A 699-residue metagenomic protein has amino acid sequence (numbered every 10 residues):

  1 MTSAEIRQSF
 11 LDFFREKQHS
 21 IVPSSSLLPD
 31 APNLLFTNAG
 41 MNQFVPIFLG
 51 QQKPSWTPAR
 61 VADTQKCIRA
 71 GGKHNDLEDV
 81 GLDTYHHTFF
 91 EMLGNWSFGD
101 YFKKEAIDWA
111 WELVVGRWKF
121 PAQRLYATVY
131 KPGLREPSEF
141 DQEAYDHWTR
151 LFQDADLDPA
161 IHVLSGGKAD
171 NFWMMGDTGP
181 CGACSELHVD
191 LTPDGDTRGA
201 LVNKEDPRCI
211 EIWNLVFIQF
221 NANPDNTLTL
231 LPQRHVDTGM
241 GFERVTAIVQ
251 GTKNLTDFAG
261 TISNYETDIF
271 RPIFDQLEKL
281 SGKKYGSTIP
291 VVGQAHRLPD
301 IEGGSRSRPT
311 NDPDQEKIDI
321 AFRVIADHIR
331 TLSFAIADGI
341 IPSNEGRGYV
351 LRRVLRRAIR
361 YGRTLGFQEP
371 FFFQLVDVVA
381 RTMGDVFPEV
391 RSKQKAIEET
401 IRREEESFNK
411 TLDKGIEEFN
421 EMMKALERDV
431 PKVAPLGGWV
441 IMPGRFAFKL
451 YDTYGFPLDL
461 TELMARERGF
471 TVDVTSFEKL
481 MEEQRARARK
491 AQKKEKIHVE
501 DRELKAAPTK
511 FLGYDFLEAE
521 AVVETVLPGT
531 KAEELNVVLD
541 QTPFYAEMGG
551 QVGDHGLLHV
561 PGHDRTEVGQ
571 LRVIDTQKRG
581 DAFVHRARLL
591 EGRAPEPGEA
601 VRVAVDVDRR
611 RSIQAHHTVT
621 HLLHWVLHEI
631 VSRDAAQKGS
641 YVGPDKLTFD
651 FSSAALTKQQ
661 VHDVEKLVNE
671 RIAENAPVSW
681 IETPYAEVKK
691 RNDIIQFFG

Functional and structural regions predicted by a protein language model:
M1-E302, N311-G699: A glycine- and charged-residue-rich anion-binding loop/surface
S305-S307: Serine residues within intrinsically disordered or low-complexity segments
